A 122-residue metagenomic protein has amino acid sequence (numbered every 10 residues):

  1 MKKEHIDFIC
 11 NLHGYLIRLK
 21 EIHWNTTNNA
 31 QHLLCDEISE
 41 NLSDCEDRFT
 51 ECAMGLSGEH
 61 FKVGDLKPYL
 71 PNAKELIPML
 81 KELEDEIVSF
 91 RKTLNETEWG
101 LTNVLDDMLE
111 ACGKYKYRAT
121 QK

Functional and structural regions predicted by a protein language model:
M1, F8, Q31, L76 (+1 more regions): Residue-level recognition of alpha-helical structural elements
K3-H5, T50: His/Met- and acidic-residue-enriched segments that coordinate or traffic transition-metal cofactors and support
G14-E37, T93-W99: Helix-loop segments that flank and shape redox-cofactor active sites
A30-F61: Conserved alpha-helical segments that form or flank metal/cofactor-binding pockets of metalloenzymes
R48-A53, K114-K122: Amphipathic alpha-helical coiled-coil segments
D65-T120: Acidic/histidine-rich alpha-helical segments that form the ligand environment of transition-metal centers
